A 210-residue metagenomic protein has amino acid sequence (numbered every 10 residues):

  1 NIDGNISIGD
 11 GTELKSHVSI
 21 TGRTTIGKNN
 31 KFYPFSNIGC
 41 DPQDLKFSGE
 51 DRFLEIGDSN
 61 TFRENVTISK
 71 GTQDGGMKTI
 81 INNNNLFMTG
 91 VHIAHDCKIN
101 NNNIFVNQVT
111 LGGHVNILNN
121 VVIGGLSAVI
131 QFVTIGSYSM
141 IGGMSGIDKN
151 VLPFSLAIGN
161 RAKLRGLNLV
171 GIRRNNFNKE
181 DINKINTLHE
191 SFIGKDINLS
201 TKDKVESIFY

Functional and structural regions predicted by a protein language model:
N1-K163: Structural signal for interior beta-strand "rungs" in well-ordered beta-sheet cores of soluble enzyme domains
N29, F35, K46, D51-F53 (+3 more regions): Terminal amphipathic alpha-helical/low-complexity segments used for targeting or macromolecular assembly
